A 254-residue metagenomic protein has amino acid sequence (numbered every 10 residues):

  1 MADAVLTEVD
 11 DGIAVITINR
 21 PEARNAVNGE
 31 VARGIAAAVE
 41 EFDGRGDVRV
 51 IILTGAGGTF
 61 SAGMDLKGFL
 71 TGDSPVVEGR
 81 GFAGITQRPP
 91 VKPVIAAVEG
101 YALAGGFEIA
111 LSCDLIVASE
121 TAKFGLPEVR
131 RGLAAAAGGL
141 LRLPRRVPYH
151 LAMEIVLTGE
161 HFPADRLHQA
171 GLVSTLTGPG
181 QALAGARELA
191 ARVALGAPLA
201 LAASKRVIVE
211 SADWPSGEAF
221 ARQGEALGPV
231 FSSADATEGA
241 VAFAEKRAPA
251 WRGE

Functional and structural regions predicted by a protein language model:
M1-A56, G180, A184: Conserved CoA-thioester-binding segment of acyl-CoA-metabolizing enzymes
D11-G12, A122, E225: Beta-strand-connecting loop/turn residues
I16, R20, G34-I35, L53 (+6 more regions): Terminal peptide-recognition signature
A23, R33, G55-P90, R130-G132 (+1 more regions): Glycine- (often His-adjacent) and acidic-residue-rich active-site loop that binds/positions the CoA thioester
G46, R88-L201, S232-V241, E245-R247 (+1 more regions): Crotonase-fold acyl-CoA enzyme core
G58-A62, L103, G125, I208: Short, active-site-adjacent cap segments at secondary-structure transitions
K205-W214: Short, charged, surface-exposed hinge/linker loops at domain edges that act as mobile lids or interdomain connectors
